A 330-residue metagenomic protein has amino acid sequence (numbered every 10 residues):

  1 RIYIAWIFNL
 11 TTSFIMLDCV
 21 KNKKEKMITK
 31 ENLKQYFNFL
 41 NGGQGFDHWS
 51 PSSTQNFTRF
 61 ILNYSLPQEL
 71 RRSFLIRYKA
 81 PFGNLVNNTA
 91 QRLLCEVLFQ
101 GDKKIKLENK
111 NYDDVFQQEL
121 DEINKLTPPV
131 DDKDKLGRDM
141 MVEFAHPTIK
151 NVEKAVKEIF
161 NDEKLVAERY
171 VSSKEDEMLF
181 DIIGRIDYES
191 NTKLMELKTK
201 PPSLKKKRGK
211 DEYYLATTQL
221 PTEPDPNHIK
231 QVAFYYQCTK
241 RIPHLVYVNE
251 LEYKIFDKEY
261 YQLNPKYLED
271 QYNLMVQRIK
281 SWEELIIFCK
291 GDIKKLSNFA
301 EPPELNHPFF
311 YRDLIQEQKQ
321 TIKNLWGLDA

Functional and structural regions predicted by a protein language model:
W6, T12-S13, L17-R185: Metal-dependent nuclease catalytic cores that hydrolyze phosphodiester bonds in DNA/RNA, characterized by
K79, P221-D225, Y261, P265-L268: Flexible, glycine- and charge-enriched loops at secondary-structure boundaries
V86, G184-T218, Y235: Conserved catalytic cores of phosphodiester-cleaving nucleases, focusing on short active-site segments
V166, E189-L197, P243-Y247: A structural signal for short, well-ordered beta-strand segments and their strand-loop junctions that often border
S172-K174, K200-P202, N249-Y253: Short, solvent-exposed loop/turn segments at secondary-structure junctions
T217-E250: Metal-dependent nuclease catalytic cores in nucleic-acid-processing enzymes, especially RNase H-like/related
Q237-A330: Metal-dependent nuclease catalytic regions and adjoining charged, substrate-binding loops involved in nucleic-acid end
